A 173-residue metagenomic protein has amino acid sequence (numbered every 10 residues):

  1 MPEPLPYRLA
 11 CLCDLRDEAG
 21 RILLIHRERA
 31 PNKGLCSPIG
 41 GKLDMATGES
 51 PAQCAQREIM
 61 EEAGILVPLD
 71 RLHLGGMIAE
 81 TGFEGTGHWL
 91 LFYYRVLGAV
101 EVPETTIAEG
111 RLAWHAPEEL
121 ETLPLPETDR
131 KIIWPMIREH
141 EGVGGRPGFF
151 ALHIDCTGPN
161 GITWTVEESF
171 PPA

Functional and structural regions predicted by a protein language model:
M1-L23, L43: Conserved N-terminal beta-strand and adjoining loop/helix that marks the start of the Nudix/MutT-like hydrolase domain
P31-C36, H88: A conserved beta-turn-beta hairpin within the catalytic core of GNAT-like acetyltransferases that forms part
L35, I39, S50: Short, surface-exposed acidic-centric catalytic microdomains
L43-H73, A79-P135, T165-A173: Unchanged
E127-F149: Non-DNA-binding regulatory cores of transcription-related proteins, predominantly C-terminal effector-binding
E141-A173: Charged phosphate-binding loop/patch that engages nucleotide di/tri-phosphates or the phosphate backbone of nucleic
